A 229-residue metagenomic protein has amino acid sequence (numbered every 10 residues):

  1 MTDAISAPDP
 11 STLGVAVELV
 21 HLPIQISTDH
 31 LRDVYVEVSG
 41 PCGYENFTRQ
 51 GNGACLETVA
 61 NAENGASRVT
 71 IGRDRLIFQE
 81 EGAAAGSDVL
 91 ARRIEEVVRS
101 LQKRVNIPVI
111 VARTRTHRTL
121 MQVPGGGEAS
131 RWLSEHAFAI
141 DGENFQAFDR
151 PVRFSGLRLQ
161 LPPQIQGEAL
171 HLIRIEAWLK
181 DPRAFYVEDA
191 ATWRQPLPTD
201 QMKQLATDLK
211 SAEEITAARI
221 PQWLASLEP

Functional and structural regions predicted by a protein language model:
M1-E81, P163: N-terminal low-complexity, intrinsically disordered segments
T2, P23-L31, R158-R174, T192-L197 (+1 more regions): An acidic-aromatic pocket/loop used at catalytic or ligand-binding sites
P23, R75-S87, A191-Q204: A generic structural motif
H30, V34, G86-R93, V97 (+3 more regions): Short amphipathic alpha-helical segments
Y44-C55, K103-V123, N144-G156, I215-P229: Short glycine-rich, low-complexity/disordered patches
L76-L120: Aromatic- and glycine-enriched beta-alpha-beta binding-site module
A112-Y186, A190: Aromatic/basic-lined ligand-recognition segments that form π-stacking hydrophobic pockets flanked by Lys/Arg to engage
R183-P229: Long, compositionally biased interface segments
